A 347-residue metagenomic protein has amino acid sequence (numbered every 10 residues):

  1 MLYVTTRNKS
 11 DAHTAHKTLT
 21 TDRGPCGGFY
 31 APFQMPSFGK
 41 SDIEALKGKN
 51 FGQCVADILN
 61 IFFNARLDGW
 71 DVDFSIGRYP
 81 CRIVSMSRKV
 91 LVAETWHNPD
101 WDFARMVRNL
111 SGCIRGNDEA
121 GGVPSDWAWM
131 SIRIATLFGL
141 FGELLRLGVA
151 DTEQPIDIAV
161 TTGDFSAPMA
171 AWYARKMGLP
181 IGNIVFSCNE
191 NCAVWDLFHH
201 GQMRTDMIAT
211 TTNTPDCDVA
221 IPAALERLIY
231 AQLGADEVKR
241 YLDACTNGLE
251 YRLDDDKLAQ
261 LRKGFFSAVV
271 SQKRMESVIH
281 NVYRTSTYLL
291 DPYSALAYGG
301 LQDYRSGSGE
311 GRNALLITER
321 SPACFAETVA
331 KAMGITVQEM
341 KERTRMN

Functional and structural regions predicted by a protein language model:
M1-N347: PLP-dependent amino-acid enzyme catalytic core
